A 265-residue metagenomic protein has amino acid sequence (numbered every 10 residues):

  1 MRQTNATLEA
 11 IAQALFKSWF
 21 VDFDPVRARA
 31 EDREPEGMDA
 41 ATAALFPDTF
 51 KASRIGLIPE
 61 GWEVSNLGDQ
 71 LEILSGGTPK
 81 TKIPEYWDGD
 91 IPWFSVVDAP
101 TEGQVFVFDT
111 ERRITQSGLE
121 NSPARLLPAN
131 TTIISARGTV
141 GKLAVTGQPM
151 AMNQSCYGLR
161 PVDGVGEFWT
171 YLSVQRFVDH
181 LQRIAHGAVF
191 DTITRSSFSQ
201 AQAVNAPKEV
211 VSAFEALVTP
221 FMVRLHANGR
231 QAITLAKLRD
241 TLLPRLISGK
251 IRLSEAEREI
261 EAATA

Functional and structural regions predicted by a protein language model:
M1-F23, A43-T78, V210-E215, T219-E255 (+1 more regions): Non-catalytic DNA-recognition/assembly elements of restriction-modification systems
R29-D32, E60-V105, G118-P123, T139 (+1 more regions): Low-complexity, Lys/Gly-biased intrinsically disordered segments
R29-D48: Acidic/histidine-rich catalytic neighborhood
S95-V97, E111-V178, Q182-A185, V189 (+1 more regions): A short beta-sheet element
G103-F108, A144: Cytochrome P450 core scaffold surrounding the K-helix E-X-X-R motif and the conserved "meander" helix-loop region
L143, F168, L172, R176-D179 (+5 more regions): Feature representing long, continuous alpha-helical segments
Y157-G166, R195-R224: Proline-centric
Q182-A185, E255-A265: Structural signal for terminal/edge beta-strands and the immediately following C-terminal loop/tail that closes
